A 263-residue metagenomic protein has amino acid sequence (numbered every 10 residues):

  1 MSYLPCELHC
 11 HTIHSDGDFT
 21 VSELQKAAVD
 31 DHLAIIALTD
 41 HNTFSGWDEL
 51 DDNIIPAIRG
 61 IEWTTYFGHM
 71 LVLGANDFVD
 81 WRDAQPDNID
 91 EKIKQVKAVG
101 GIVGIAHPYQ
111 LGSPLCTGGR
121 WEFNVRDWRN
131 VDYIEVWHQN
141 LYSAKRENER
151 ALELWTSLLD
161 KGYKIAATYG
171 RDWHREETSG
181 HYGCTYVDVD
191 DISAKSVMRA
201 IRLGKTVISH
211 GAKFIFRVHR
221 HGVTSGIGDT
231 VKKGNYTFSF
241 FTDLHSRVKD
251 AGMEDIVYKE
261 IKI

Functional and structural regions predicted by a protein language model:
M1-C116, R120-F123, R129, E135-W155 (+2 more regions): A metal-dependent hydrolase metal-coordination microenvironment
M1-Y3, E23-L24, G100, K161-A166 (+1 more regions): C-terminal functional module detector
D52-I54, N130, Y163, Y182-G183: Short, structured coil segments at secondary-structure junctions
